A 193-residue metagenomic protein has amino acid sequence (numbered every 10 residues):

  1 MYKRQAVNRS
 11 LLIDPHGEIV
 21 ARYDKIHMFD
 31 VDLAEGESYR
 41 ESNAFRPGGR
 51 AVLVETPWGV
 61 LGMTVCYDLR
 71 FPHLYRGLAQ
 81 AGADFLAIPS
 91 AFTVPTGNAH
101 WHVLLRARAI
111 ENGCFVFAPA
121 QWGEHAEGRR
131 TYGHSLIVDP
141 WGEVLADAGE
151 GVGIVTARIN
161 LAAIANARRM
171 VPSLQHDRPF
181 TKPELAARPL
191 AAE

Functional and structural regions predicted by a protein language model:
M1: Active-site loops and adjacent core secondary-structure elements that bind or stabilize anionic groups
R4-A81, V94-V103, M170-S173: Active-site catalytic loop in hydrolytic enzyme cores
L12-D14, V138-D139, A157-R158: Short beta-strand-to-turn element immediately C-terminal to the catalytic PLP-Schiff-base lysine in fold type I
E18-A21, E143-L145, I164-N166: Short helix-loop capping/hinge motifs at secondary-structure junctions, enriched in acidic/polar residues
M28-F29, T93, G123, A163: Active-site/binding-pocket entry motifs
V60, C66-V155: CN hydrolase (nitrilase-like) catalytic-core segments centered on the catalytic cysteine and neighboring Lys/Glu
I164-E193: A conserved C-terminal secondary-structure "cap"
